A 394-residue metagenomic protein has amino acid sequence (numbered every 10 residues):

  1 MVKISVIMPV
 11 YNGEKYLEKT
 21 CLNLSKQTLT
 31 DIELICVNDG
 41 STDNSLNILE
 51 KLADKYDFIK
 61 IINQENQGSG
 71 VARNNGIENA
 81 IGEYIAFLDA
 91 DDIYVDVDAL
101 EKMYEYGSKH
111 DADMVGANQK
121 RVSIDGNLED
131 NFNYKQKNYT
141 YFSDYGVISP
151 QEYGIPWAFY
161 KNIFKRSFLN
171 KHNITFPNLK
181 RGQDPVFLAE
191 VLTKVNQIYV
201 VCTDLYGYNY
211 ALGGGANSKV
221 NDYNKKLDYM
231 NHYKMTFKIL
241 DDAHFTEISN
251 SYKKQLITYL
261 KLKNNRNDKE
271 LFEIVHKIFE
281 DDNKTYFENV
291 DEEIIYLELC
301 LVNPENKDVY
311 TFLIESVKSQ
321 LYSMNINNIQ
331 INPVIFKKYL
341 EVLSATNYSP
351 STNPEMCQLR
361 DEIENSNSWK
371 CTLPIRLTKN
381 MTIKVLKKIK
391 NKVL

Functional and structural regions predicted by a protein language model:
V2-S5, E33, V186: Cell-envelope/extracellular polymer assembly enzymes that use nucleotide-activated donors
N12-K26: Short, well-formed alpha-helical segments that are part of the catalytic scaffolds of diverse glycosyltransferases
L24, D39-G40, Q67, A90: Conserved short acidic donor-positioning loop in nucleotide-sugar-dependent glycosyltransferases
N38-N47: A conserved acidic beta->alpha catalytic loop
Q64-A80, A90: Glycine-rich, basic loop-to-helix element that forms the pyrophosphate-binding segment of sugar-nucleotide handling
S69, A90-V201, Y206-N224, N265-R266 (+2 more regions): Donor-binding/catalytic cores of nucleotide-activated saccharide and glycerol-phosphate transferases/polymerases
I85: Short aromatic/hydrophobic "clamp" motif used to bind/position activated sugar donors
E315-L394: Boundary detector for helix-to-coil junctions that initiate low-complexity/charged tails
